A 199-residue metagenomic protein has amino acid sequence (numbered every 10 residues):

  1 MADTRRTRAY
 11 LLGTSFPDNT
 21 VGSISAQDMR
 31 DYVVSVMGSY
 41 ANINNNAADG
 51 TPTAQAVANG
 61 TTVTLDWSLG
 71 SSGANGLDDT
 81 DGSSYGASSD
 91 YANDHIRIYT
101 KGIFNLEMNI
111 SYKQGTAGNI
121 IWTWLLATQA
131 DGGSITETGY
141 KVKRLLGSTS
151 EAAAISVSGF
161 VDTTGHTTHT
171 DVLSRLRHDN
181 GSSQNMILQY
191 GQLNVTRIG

Functional and structural regions predicted by a protein language model:
M1-Y40: Extracellular "spike/adhesin" assembly and maturation modules and analogous cytosolic coiled-coil scaffolds
A2-R5, Q27, K141, S174 (+1 more regions): Intrinsically disordered, low-complexity regions enriched in serine, threonine, proline and polar/charged residues
R8-Y10, D31-N119, K141, N185-G199: Terminal (often C-terminal
D18-S23, N59-T62, F160-G165: Short, exposed beta-strand "edge-strand" segments with a Pro/Gly-rich flavor and a Y/T-containing core
S83-Y91, E107-H169, R175-L188, R197-G199: Terminal beta-strand-rich extracellular "head" domains that mediate receptor/glycan or other ligand binding
